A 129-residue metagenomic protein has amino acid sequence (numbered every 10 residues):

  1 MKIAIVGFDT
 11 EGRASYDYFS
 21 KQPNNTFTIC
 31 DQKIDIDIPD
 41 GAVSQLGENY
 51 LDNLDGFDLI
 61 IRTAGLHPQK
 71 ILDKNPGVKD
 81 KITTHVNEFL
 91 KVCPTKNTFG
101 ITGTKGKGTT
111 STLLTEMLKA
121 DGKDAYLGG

Functional and structural regions predicted by a protein language model:
K2, D58-L59: Structural motif
K2-S15: Glycine-rich adenosine-cofactor-binding loop
A4, F27-T28, Y126: Conserved beta-strand positions in the Rossmann-like core of class I SAM-dependent methyltransferases
V6-D9, C30-K33, E48, R62-L66: Structural motif
S20-K21, D52-F57, A64, P68-G129: Phosphate-binding loop of NTP-binding sites
Q22-P39: NAD(P)-binding Rossmann-fold cofactor-contacting core
T28-D31, L46-E48, T84-E88: Beta-strand->loop->alpha-helix junctions that form or flank phosphate-binding loops in nucleotide-handling enzymes
P39-D52: Glycine-rich, highly charged phosphate/nucleotide-binding loops
